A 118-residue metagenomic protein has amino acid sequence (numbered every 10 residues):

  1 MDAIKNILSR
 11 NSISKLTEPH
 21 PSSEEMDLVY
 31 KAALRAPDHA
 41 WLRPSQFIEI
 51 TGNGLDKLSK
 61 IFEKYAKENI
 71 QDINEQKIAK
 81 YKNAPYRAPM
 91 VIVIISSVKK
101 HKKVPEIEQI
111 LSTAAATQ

Functional and structural regions predicted by a protein language model:
M1-A88: N-terminal amphipathic, basic helical "cap/leader" segment at the start of enzyme domains
A33, I92, V98-Q118: Small-aliphatic-rich amphipathic alpha-helix that forms the alpha element of a beta-alpha
